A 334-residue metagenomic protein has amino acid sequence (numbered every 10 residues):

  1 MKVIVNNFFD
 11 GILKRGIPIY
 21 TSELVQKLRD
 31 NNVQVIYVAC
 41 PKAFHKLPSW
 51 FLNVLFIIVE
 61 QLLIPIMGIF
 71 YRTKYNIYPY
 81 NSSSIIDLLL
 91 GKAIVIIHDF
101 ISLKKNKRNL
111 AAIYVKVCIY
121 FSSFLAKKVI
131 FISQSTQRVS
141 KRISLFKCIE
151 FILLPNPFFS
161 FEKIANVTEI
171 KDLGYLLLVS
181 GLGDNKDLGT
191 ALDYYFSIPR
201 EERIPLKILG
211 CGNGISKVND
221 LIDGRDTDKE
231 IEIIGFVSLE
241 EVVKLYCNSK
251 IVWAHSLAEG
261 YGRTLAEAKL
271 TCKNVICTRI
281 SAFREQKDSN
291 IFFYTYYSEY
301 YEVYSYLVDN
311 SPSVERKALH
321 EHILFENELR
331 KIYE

Functional and structural regions predicted by a protein language model:
M1-E334: Carbohydrate transferase catalytic cores enriched for Leloir-type hexosyltransferases
